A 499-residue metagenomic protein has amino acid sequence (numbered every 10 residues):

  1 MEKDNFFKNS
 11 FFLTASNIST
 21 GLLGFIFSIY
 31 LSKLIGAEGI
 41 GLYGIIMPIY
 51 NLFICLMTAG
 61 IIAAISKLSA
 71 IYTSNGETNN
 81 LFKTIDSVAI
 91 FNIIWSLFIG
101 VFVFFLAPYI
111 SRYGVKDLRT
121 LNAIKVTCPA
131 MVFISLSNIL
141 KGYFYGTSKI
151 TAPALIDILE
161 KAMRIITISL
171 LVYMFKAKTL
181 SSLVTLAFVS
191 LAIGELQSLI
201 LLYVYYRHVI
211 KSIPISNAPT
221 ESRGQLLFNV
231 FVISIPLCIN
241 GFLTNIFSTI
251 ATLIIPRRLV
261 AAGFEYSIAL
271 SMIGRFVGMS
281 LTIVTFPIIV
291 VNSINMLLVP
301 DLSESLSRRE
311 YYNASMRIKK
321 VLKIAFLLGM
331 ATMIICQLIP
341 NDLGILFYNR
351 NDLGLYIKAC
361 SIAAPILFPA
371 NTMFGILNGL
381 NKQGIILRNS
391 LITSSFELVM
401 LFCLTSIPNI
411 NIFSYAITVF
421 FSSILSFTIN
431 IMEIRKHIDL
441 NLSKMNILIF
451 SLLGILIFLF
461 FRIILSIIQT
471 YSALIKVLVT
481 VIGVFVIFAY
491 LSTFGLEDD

Functional and structural regions predicted by a protein language model:
M1-L23, N79, K83-D86, P219-T244 (+3 more regions): N-terminal membrane topogenesis motif
N5-S66, G100, F104, A130-M131 (+2 more regions): Signature of the first transmembrane helix
L31-L52, L180, V184-F188, Q225-I233 (+3 more regions): Interfacial/gating helices of multi-pass transporter permease domains
A59-S74, L281-E310: Helix-loop junctions and terminal segments of transmembrane helices in multi-pass membrane transport/translocation
F98-K116, A331-N349: Short membrane-interface helical motifs at transmembrane helix boundaries in multi-pass membrane transporters
F133-I156, A364-I392: Membrane-interface junctions at transmembrane-helix termini in multi-pass inner-membrane proteins
I150-A152, A162-I200, G384, S394-T428 (+2 more regions): Membrane-interface helix-loop junctions in multi-pass transport and translocation proteins
L183, G241, N245-I246, M445-D498: Transmembrane alpha-helical segments of multi-pass transport proteins
